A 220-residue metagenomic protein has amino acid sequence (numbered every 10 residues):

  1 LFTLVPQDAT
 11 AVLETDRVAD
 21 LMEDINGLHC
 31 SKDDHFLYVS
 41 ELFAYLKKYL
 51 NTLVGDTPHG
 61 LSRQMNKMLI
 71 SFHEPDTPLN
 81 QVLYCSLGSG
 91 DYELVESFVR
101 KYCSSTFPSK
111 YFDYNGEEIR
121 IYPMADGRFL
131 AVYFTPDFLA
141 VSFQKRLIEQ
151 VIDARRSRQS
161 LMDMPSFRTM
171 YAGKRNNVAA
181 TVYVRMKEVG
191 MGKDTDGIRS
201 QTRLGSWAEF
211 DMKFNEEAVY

Functional and structural regions predicted by a protein language model:
L1-I121, R168-G197, R203: Structural boundary/hinge residues at secondary-structure and domain interfaces
T3-E23, L28, D137, F143-T169 (+2 more regions): Contiguous hydrophobic, core-forming segments of folded domains
L79, G116, P136-F138, E217: Beta-strand-connecting loop/turn residues
D113-Y114, V132-T135, F214: Generic beta-strand structural signal
E117-P123, E216-Y220: Generic recognition of long tandem-repeat/solenoid scaffolds
A125-D194: A conserved glycine-rich beta-strand in the N-terminal activation segment of trypsin-fold
G197, Q201-Y220: Long, internal scaffold/assembly segments composed of regular secondary structure
